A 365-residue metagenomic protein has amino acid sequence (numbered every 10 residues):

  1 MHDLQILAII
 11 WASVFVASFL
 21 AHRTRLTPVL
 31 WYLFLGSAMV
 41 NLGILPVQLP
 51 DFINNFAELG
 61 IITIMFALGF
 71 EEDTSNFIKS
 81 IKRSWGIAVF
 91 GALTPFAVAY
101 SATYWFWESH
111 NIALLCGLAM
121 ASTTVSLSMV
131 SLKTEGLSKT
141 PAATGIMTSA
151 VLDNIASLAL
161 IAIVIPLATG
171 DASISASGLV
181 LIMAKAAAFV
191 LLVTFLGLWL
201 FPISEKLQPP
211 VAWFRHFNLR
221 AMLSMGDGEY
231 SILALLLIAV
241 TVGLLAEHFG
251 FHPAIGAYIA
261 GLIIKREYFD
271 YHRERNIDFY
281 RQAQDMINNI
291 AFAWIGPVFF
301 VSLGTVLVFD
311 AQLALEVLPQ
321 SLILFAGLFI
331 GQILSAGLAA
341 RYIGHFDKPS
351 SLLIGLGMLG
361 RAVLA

Functional and structural regions predicted by a protein language model:
M1-G43: N-terminal transmembrane signal-anchor/hairpin module of polytopic inner-membrane proteins
M1-I10, L49-F66, H110-V125, I182-L192 (+2 more regions): Structural signature of hydrophobic alpha-helical transmembrane segments
L4-W11, V89-T94, D227-A239, L359-L364: Short hydrophobic alpha-helical membrane-embedded segments
V14-S18, G36-N41, A67-G69, S122-T124 (+7 more regions): Alpha-helical transmembrane segments of multi-pass membrane proteins
L20, F77-I78, K82-S138, L196-P209 (+2 more regions): Transmembrane alpha-helices that form the ion-translocation and gating core of multi-pass ion transport proteins
L20-T24, A38-R83, A212-L322: Membrane-interface junctions of multi-pass transporters
V29-Y32, I61-M65, V98-A102, S128 (+6 more regions): Alpha-helical transmembrane segments and their lipid-water interface positions in multi-pass membrane proteins
S138-N154, A176-L179, P349-L353: Membrane-interface alpha-helices at helix entry/exit sites of multi-pass transporters
